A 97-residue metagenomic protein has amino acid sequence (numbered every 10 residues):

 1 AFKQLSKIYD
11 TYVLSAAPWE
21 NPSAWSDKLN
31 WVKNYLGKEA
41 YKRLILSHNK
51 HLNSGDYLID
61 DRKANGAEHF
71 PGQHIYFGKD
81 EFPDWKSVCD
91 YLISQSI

Functional and structural regions predicted by a protein language model:
A1-Q4, H48, E68-F70: A short acidic, amphipathic alpha-helical/loop segment
A1-S26, V32: Substrate-recognition element of Asp-dependent hydrolases with the DxDx(T/V) motif
L14-A16, S47-H48, I59-R62: Short His-Asn-centered micro-motif
W19, L52, F82: Surface-exposed, flexible loop/turn segments at secondary-structure boundaries
W25-L36, A67-P71: Short, aromatic/basic amphipathic alpha-helical patches
G37-D56: Donor nucleotide-activated moiety binding/catalytic core segment of transferases that use nucleotide-activated donors
D56-Y57, R62-I97: Asp-based, Mg2+/Mn2+-dependent phosphohydrolase catalytic module
